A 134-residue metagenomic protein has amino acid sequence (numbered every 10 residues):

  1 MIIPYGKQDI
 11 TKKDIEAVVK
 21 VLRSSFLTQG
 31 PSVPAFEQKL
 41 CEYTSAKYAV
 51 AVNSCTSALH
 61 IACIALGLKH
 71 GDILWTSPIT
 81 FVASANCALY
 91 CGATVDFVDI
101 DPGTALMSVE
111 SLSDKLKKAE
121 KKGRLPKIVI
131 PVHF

Functional and structural regions predicted by a protein language model:
M1-F26, P31: N-terminal "arm"/small-domain region of PLP-dependent enzymes with the aminotransferase-like
F26-I73, C87-L89, F97-D99, K121: Phosphate-binding glycine-rich loop
A51, T76, I128-P131: A short beta-strand submotif of the Rossmann-like class I SAM-dependent methyltransferase core that lines
I79, I100-P102: Active-site loop/turn elements of alpha/beta-hydrolase fold enzymes, especially the short glycine-/histidine-rich
T80-A85: Conserved coil-to-alpha-helix start sites within the AMP-binding
G92: Structured binding elements
G103-F134: Active-site phosphate-binding strand-loop segment of PLP-dependent enzymes
